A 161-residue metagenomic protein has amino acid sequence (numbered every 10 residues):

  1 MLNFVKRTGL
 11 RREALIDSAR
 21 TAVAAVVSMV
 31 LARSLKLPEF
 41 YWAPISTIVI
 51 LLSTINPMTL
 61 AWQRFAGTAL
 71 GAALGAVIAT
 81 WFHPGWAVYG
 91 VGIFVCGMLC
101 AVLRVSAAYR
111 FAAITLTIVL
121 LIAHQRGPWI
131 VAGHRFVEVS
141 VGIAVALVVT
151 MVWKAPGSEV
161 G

Functional and structural regions predicted by a protein language model:
M1-G161: Alpha-helical transmembrane segments and their membrane-interface boundaries that form or gate the permeation pathway
